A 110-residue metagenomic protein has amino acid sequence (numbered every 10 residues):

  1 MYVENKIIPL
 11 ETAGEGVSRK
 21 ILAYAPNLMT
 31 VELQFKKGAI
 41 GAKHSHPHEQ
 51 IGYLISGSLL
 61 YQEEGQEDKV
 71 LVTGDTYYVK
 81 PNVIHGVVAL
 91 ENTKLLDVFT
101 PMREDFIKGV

Functional and structural regions predicted by a protein language model:
M1-N27: A short, N-terminal "cap"/entry segment at the start of jelly-roll beta-barrel domains of the cupin/DSBH fold
M29-S45: Conserved short histidine dyad/triad with adjacent acidic residue
Q34-F35, H46-Y61: Short, conserved beta-strand element in jelly-roll/cupin
I40-G41, G57-Q62, T76-Y77: Short beta-strand segments in beta-sandwich/barrel cores
I55-S56, V72-T73, E91: A cytosolic small-molecule/anion-sensing beta-strand core signal
G65-P81: Short acidic-glycine-tyrosine-enriched beta hairpin
P81-D105: Ligand-binding loop in jelly-roll beta-barrel domains
